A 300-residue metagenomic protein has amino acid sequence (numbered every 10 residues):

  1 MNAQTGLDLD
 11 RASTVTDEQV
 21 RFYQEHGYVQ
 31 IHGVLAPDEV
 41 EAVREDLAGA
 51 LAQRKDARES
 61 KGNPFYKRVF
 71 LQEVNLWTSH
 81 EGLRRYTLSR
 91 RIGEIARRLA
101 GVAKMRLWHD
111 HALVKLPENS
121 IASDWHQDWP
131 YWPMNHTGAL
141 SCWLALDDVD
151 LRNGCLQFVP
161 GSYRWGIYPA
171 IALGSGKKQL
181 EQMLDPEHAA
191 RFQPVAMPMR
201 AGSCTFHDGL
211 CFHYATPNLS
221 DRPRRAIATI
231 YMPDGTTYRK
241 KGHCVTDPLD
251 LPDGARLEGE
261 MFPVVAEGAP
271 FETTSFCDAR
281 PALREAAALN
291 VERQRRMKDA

Functional and structural regions predicted by a protein language model:
M1-H26, H32-W125, P130-M134, I171 (+1 more regions): Non-heme Fe(II)-dependent double-stranded beta-helix
R21, V149-T216, T236: Double-stranded beta-helix
A50-Q53, V102, V149, W165 (+1 more regions): Phosphate/oxyanion-binding loops and surfaces in catalytic or ligand/nucleic-acid-binding neighborhoods
A57, F65, C204, L210-A300: Non-heme Fe(II)/2-oxoglutarate
H111, Q127, L144-D148, P160 (+1 more regions): Short, structured patches in soluble enzyme cores that scaffold and shape functional sites
Q127, G176-R191, D221-P223, K241-D250: Short, surface-exposed loop/helix-turn segments at secondary-structure junctions that function as lids/hinges flanking
Q127-A139, F192-Q193, M199, R222-P223: A short beta-loop-beta micro-motif enriched in histidine and acidic residues
P133-L151, P198-M199, F206, I230-D234: Short, conserved beta-strand element in jelly-roll/cupin
